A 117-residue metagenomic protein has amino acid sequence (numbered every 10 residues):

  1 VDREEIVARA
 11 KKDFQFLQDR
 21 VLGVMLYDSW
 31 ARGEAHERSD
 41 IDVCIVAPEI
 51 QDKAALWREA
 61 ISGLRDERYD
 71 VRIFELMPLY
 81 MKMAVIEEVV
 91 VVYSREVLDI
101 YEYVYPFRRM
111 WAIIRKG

Functional and structural regions predicted by a protein language model:
V1-R20, A31-E37, P48-G117: Catalytic core of pol beta-like nucleotidyltransferases
V21-Y27: Short acidic amphipathic segments
D42-I45: Short beta-strand->loop micro-motif that forms the acidic, two-metal-ion catalytic signature in nucleotide-processing
